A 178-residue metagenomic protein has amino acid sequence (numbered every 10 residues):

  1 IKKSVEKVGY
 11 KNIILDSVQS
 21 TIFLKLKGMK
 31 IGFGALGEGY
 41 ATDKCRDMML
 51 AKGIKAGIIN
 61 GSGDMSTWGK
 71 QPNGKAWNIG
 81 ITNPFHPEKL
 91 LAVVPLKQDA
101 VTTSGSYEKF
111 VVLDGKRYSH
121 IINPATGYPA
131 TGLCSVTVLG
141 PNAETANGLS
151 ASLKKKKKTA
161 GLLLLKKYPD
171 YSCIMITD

Functional and structural regions predicted by a protein language model:
I1-D178: Mature catalytic core of soluble alpha/beta enzymes
